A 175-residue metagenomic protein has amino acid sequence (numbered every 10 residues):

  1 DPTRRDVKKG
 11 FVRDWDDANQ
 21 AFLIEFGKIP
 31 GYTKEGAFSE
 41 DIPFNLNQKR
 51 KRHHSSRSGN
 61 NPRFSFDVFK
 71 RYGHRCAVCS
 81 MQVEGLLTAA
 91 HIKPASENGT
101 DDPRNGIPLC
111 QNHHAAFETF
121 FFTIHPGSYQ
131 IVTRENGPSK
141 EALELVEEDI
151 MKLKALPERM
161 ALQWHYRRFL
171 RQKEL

Functional and structural regions predicted by a protein language model:
D1, D6, D14-D17, D41 (+3 more regions): Acidic-enriched, low-complexity/disordered segments with a strong bias for Aspartate over Glutamate
D1-G36, G127-E135: Mixed-charge, low-complexity interaction segments
W15-F66, K70, H74-L87: A short mid-domain helix/strand-loop element embedded in enzyme catalytic domains that forms or borders the active-site
Q48-K49, H53, G59-R63, K70-R71 (+2 more regions): A detector for short metal-coordination/catalytic motifs
